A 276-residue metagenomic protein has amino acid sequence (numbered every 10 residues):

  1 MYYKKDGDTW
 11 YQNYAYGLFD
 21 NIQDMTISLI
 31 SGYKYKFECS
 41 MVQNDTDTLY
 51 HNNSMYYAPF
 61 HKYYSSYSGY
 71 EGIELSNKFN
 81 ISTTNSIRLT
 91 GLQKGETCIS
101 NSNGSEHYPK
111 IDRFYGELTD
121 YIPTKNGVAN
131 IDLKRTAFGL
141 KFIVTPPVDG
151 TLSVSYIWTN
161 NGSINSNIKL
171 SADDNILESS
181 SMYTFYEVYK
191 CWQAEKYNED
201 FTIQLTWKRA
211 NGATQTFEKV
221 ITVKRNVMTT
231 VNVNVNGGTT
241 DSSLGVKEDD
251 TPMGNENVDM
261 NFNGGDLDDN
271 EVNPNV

Functional and structural regions predicted by a protein language model:
M1-N53, T151-T229, V272-V276: Tryptophan-paired
Y3, S28, S65-S68, I87 (+10 more regions): Compositionally biased, low-complexity repeat tracts
K4-K134: Short, low-hydrophobicity acidic/polar segments
A129-A137, Q193-K196: Conserved "repeat-terminator" motif of extracellular CCP/Sushi domains
K134-P147: A short, Gly/Thr-enriched small/hydrophobic beta-strand-prone motif that recurs across taxa
A210-N255: C-terminal structured domain segments
T240-V276: Intrinsically disordered, low-complexity repeat and linker tracts
